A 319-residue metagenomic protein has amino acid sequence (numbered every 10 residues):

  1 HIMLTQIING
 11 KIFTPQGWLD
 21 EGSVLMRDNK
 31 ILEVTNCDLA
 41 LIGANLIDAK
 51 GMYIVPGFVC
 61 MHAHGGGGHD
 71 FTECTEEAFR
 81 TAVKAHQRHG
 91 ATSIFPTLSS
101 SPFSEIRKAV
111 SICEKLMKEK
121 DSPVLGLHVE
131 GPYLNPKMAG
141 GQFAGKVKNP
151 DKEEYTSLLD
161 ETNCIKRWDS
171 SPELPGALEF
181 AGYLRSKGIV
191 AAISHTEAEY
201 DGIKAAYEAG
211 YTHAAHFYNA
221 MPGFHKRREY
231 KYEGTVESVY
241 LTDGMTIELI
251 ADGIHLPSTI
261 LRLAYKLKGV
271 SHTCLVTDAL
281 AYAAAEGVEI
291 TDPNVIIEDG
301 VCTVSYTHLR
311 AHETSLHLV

Functional and structural regions predicted by a protein language model:
I2-A40: N-terminal metal-binding scaffold of metallo-dependent hydrolase/deaminase domains
T5-I12, Q16, A40-E76, R80 (+1 more regions): Replace "His-x-His-based motif
G10, V24, N29, G51 (+6 more regions): Divalent metal-coordination and catalytic microenvironments
H64, G68, R80-A109, S122-N135 (+5 more regions): Divalent metal-dependent hydrolysis catalytic cores, especially in the metallo-beta-lactamase
V83, V110-E114, Y155, A181 (+1 more regions): Generic structural signal for well-ordered alpha-helices, preferentially at hydrophobic/aromatic core positions
N135-T162: Conserved phosphate-binding/catalytic loop of the ribokinase/pfkB sugar-kinase fold
D160-A285: Active-site core of metal-dependent hydrolases
T307-T314: Conserved small/polar residues in nucleotide/adenosyl-binding loops
